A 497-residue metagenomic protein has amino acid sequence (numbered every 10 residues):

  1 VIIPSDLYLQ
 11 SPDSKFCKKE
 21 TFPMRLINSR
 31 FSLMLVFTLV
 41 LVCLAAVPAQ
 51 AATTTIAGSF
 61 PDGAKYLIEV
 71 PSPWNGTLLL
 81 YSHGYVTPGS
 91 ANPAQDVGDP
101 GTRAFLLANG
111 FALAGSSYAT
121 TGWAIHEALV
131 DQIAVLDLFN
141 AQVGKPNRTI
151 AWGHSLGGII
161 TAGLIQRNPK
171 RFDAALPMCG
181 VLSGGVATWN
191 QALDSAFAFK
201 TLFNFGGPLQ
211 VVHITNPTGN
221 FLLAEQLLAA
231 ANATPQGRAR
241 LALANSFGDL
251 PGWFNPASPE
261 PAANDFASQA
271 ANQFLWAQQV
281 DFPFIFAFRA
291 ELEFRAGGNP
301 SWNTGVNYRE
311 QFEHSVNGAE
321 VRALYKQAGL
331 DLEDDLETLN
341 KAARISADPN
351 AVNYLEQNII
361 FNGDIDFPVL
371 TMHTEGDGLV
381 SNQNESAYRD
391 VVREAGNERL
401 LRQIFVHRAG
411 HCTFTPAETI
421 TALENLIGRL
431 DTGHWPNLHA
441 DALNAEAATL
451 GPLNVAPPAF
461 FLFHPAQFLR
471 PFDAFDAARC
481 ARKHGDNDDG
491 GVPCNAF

Functional and structural regions predicted by a protein language model:
V1-P4, Q10-P23: Short, Lys/Arg-enriched N-terminal segments with co-localized hydrophobic residues within the first ~10-30 amino acids
P4-S5, F16, N28, L41 (+1 more regions): Residue-level detector of alpha-helical transmembrane segments in integral membrane proteins
R25-L35: Bacterial N-terminal signal peptides that target proteins for export
M34-A45: Bacterial N-terminal signal peptides
V47-A51: Sec/Tat signal peptide C-region and signal peptidase I cleavage site
A52-F497: C-terminal His-loop and adjacent cap/lid subdomain of alpha/beta-hydrolase
